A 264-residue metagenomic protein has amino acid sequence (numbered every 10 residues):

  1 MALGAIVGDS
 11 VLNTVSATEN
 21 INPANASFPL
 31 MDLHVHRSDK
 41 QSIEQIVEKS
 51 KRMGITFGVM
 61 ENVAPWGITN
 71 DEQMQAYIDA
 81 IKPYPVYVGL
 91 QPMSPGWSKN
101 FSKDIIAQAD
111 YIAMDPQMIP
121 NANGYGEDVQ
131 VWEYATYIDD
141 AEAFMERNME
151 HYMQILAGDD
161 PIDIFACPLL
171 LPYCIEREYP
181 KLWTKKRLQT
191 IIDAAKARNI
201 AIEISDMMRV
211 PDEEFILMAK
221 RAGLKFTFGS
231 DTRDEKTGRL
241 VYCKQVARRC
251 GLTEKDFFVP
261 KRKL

Functional and structural regions predicted by a protein language model:
M1-T14: N-terminal export signals
T18-F28, Q41, D104, Y179-L264: Charged catalytic cores and adjacent phosphate/nucleic-acid-binding surfaces used for phosphate/nucleic-acid chemistry
P29-H36, I46-I68, P85-Q91, A113 (+2 more regions): Divalent metal-dependent hydrolysis catalytic cores, especially in the metallo-beta-lactamase
M31-D32, F57-E61, F165-Y173, N199-I204 (+1 more regions): Short beta-strands and strand-loop turn motifs
H34-S38, N62-P65, G89-P95, D115-I119 (+3 more regions): Active-site beta-loop-alpha junctions enriched in small/polar residues
D39-I43, I68, S98, A122 (+3 more regions): Active-site-proximal flexible loops/turns
E48-M53, K103-A107, A219-A222: Short, surface-exposed basic-aromatic patches at helix termini and helix-loop junctions that form
N70-A197, L252: Extended substrate/RNA-proximal surfaces in nucleic-acid metabolism proteins
